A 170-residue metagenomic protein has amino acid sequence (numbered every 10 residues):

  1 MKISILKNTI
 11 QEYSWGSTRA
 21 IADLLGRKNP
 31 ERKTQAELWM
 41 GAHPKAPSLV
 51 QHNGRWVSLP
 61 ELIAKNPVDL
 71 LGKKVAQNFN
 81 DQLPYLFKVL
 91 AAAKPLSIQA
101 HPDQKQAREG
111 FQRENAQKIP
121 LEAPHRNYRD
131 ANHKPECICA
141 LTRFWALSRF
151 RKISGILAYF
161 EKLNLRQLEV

Functional and structural regions predicted by a protein language model:
M1-V170: Transition-metal
